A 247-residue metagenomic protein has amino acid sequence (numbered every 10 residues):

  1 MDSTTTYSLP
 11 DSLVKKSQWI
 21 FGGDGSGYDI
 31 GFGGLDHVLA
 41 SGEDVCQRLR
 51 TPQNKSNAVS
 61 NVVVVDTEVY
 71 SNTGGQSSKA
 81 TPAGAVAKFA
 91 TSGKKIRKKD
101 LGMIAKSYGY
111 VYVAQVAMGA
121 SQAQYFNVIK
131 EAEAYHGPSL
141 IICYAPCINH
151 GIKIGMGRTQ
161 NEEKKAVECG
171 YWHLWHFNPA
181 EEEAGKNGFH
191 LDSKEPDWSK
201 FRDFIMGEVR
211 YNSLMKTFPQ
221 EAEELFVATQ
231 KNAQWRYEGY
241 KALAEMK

Functional and structural regions predicted by a protein language model:
M1-W19, S26, R50, S56 (+2 more regions): Thiamine diphosphate
S3-Y7, S12-W19, G27-R50, N54-S60 (+1 more regions): Glycine-rich ThDP/TPP pyrophosphate-binding loop and its adjacent helix/strand module within ThDP-dependent enzymes
D24, I141, F218: Hydrophobic, well-ordered secondary-structure elements that form the walls of internal hydrophobic environments
H150, K164-R210, M215-K247: Long, compositionally biased charged/polar accessory segments in the mid-to-C-terminal portions of proteins
